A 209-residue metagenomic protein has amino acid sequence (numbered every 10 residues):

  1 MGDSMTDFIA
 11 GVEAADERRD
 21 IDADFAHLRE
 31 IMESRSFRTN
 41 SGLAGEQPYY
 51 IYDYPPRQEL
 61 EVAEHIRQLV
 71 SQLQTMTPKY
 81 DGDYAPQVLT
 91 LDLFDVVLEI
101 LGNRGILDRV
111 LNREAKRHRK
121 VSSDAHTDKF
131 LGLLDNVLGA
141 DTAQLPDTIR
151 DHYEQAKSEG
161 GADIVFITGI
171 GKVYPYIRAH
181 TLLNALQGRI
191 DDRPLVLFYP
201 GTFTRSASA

Functional and structural regions predicted by a protein language model:
D16-Y80, V88: Glycine-rich P-loop/Walker A and Walker A-like loops and their local beta1-loop-alpha1 context in P-loop NTPases
E33-R35, D141-S158: A short, acidic, amphipathic alpha-helical segment used as a generic capping/interface helix at domain edges
R57-E61, V96-L98, D135-T142, G171-P175 (+1 more regions): Short acidic, S/G/P-rich loop/turn micro-motifs used as interaction or catalytic elements
L60-R67, E99-R104, P175-T181, S206-A209: A short acidic (Asp/Glu
Q87-A143: Long, charge-dense
E159-Y176: Conserved P-loop NTPase "ATPase switch" module shared by AAA+ and STAND
K172-I190: Conserved Walker B catalytic segment
Q187-A209: Short, flexible loop segments at boundaries between secondary-structure elements
